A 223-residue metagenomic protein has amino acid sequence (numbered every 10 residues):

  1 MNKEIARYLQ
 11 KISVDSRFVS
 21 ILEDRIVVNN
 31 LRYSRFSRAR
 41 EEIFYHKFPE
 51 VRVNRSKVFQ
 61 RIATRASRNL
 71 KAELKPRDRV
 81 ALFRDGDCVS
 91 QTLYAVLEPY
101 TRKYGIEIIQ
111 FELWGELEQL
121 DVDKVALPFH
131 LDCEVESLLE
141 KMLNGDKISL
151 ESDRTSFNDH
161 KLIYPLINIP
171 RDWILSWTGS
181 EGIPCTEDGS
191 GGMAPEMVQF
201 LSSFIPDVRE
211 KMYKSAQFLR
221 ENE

Functional and structural regions predicted by a protein language model:
M1-E107: RNA-binding accessory domains that recognize and position tRNA/RNA substrates
K3-L9, S13-R17, I169-Q217: Mid-to-C-terminal catalytic subdomains of enzymes that bind/position adenosyl phosphate moieties or nucleic-acid
Y33, G86, L131-D132, I167 (+1 more regions): Short beta->alpha junction loops/turns
A81, L113, G189-S190: Proline- and acidic/polar-enriched loop/turn elements at helix boundaries
T92, E134, K211: Phosphate- and divalent-cation-binding pockets in alpha/beta enzyme and binding domains that engage nucleotide-derived
E98-W173, W177: Active-site adenylate/phosphate-handling loop in enzymes that bind or generate adenylated species
F218-E223: C-terminal catalytic and target-recognition region of SAM-dependent MTase-like enzymes, primarily methyltransferases
